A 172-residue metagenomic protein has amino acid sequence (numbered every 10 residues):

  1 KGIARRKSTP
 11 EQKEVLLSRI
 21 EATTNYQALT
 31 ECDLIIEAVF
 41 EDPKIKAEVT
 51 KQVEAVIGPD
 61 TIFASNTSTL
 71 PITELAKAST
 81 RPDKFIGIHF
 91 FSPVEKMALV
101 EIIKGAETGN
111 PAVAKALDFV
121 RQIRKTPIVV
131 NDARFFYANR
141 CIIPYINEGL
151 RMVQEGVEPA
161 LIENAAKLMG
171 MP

Functional and structural regions predicted by a protein language model:
K1-D33, P43-E48: Conserved N-terminal Rossmann-fold NAD(P) cofactor-binding segment
G2-R6, I36, P43, E54-I57 (+4 more regions): Structural signal for hydrophobic packing residues in well-ordered secondary-structure cores of soluble enzyme domains
E14-R19, K84-G87, I162-K167: Beta-strand segments within the central parallel beta-sheet cores of soluble alpha/beta enzyme folds
I20, I35-E37, A64, S92 (+3 more regions): Conserved structural-core and active-site-/substrate-pathway-adjacent residues in large, well-folded domains of enzymes
T24, S65, N131: Short loop/edge segments at beta-strand edges and connector loops that shape dinucleotide/nucleotide cofactor-binding
D42-F119: Rossmann-fold NAD(P)-binding glycine/threonine-rich loop
I103-E107, K115, F119, P127-P172: Substrate-binding/catalytic subdomain of NAD(P)-dependent oxidoreductase enzymes
